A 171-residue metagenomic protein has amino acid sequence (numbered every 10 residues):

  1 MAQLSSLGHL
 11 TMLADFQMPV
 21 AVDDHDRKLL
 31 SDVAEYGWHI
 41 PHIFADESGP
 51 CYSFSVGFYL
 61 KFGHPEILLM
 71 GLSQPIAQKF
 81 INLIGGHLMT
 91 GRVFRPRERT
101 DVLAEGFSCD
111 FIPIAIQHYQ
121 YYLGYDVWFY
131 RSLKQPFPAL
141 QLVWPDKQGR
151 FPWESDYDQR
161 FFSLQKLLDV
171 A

Functional and structural regions predicted by a protein language model:
A2-G49, Y59-G63, L68-A171: Acidic, proline/glycine-rich low-complexity IDRs
S53-G57: A short, structured beta-strand/loop element
